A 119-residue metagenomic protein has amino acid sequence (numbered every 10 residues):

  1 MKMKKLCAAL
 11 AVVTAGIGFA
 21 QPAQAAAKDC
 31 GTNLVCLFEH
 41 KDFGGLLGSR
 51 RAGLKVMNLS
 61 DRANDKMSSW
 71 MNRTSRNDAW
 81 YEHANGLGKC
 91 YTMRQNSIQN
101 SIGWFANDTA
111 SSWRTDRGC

Functional and structural regions predicted by a protein language model:
K2-C119: Compact beta-sheet-dominated domain cores in extracellular/mature segments
